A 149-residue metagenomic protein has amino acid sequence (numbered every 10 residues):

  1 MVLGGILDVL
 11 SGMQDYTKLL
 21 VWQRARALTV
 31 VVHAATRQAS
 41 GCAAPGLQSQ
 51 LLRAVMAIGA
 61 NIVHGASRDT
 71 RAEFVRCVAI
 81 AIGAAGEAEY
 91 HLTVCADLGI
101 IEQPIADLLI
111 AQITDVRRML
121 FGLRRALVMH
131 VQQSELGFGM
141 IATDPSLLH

Functional and structural regions predicted by a protein language model:
M1-H149: Amphipathic alpha-helical assembly/interaction segments
